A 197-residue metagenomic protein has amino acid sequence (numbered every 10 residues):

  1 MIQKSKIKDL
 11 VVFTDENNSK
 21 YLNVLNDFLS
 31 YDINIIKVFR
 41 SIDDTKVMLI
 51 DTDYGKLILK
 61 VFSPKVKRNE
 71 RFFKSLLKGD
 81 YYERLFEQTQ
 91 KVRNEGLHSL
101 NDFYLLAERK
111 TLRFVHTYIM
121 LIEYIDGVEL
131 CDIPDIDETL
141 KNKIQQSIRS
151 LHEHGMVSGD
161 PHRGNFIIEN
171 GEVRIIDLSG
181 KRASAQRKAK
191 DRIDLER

Functional and structural regions predicted by a protein language model:
M1-K37: Juxta-kinase regulatory segment immediately upstream of eukaryotic protein kinase catalytic domains
D27-I125, R149, E153: Conserved ATP-binding subdomain of kinase catalytic cores across diverse folds
K60, D160, N165, D177 (+1 more regions): Acidic active-site catalytic centers that drive phospho-/nucleotidyl reactions and related ester hydrolyses
V66, E129, A183: Conserved protein kinase catalytic core
F72-L77, D135, S179-A185: Short helix/strand-bridging catalytic loops that position acidic/His residues to coordinate divalent metals and engage
G79, E138, A189-R192: Short, conserved loop/turn and helix-capping segments at secondary-structure boundaries that abut family-defining
Y82, Q88-S99, V128-G164, E169 (+1 more regions): Conserved kinase catalytic-core helix
E169-R197: C-lobe/activation-segment region of protein kinase-like
